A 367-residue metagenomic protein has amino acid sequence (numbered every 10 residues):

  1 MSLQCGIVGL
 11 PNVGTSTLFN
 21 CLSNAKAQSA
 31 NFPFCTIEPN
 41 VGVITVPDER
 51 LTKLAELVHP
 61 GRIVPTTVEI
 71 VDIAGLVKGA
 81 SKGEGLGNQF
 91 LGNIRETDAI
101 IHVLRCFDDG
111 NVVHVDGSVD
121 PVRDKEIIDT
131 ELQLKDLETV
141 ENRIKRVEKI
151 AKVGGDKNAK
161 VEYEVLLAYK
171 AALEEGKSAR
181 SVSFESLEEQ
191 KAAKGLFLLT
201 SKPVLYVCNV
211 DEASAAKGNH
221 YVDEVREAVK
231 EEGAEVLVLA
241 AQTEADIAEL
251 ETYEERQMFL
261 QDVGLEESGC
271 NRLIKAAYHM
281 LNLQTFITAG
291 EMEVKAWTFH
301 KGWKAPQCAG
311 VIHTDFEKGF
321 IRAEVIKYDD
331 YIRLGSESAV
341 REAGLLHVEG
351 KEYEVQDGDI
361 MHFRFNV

Functional and structural regions predicted by a protein language model:
M1-V113, V122, D129, E141-R143 (+1 more regions): Conserved G1/Walker A P-loop phosphate-binding module
S2-V8, V13, F19, R146-Q356 (+2 more regions): C-terminal-of-GTPase-core extension/linker across diverse P-loop GTPases
A27, C106, L134-L137, D156 (+1 more regions): Alpha-helix boundary/capping and short turn/kink residues
L76-K82, G117-L132, A151-N158, A213 (+1 more regions): Flexible beta-alpha connector loops of hexameric P-loop NTPases
V77-A80, D108-V115, S214-G218, A245-E249: Switch/connector loops and helix/strand junctions flanking conserved nucleotide-binding motifs in nucleotide-processing
L91, L134-L137, G264-E267, N271: Short amphipathic alpha-helical segments with heptad-repeat character
T97, I128, Q133-D136, V140 (+4 more regions): Amphipathic alpha-helical coiled-coil segments
